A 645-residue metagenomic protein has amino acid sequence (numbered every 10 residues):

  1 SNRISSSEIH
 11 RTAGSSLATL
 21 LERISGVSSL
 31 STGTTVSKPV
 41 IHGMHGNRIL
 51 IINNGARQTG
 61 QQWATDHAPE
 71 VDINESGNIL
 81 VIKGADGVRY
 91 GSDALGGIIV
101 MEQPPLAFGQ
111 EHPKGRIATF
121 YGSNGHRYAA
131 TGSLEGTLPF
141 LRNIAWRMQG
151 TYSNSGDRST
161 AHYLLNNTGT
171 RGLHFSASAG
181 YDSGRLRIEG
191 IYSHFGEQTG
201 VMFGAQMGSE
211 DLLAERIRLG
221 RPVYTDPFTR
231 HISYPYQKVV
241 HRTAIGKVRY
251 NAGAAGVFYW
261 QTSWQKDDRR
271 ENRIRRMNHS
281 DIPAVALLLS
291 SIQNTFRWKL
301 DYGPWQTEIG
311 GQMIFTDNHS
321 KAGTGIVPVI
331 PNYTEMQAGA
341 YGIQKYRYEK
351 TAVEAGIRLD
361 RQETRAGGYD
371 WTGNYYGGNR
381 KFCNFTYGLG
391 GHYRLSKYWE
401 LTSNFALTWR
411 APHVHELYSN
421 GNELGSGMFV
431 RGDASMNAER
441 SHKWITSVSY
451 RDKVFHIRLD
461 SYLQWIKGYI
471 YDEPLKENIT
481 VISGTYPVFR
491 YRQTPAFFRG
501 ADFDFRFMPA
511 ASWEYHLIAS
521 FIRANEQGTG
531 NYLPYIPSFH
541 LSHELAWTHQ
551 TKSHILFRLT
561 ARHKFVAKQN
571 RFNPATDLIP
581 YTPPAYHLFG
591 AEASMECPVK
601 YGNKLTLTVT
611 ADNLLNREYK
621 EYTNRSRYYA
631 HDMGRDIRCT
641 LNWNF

Functional and structural regions predicted by a protein language model:
L17-L20, S37-V40, I52, D66-P69 (+3 more regions): N-terminal periplasmic accessory domains that precede and gate Gram-negative outer-membrane beta-barrel machines
R57-G84: Short acidic/polar hinge/loop motifs at secondary-structure boundaries that mediate gating or recognition
V100, T137-Y236: Periplasmic-side early beta-strands and strand-to-turn transitions of outer-membrane beta-barrels
T119, M148, Y259-R273, R394 (+3 more regions): Membrane-embedded beta-barrel scaffold of Gram-negative outer-membrane proteins
D182-G196, F228-E400, A406, Y450-L463 (+1 more regions): Face-selective signature of the C-terminal outer-membrane beta-barrel domain
D281-R297, G339, R431-N437, K443 (+3 more regions): Outer membrane beta-barrel strand-and-loop segments of large Gram-negative receptors, especially TonB-dependent
W409-R410, K467, D472, F565-F572 (+1 more regions): C-terminal beta-signal and adjacent terminal beta-strands/loops of Gram-negative outer-membrane beta-barrel proteins
Y462-I466, G484-N570: Gram-negative outer-membrane beta-barrel transporters
